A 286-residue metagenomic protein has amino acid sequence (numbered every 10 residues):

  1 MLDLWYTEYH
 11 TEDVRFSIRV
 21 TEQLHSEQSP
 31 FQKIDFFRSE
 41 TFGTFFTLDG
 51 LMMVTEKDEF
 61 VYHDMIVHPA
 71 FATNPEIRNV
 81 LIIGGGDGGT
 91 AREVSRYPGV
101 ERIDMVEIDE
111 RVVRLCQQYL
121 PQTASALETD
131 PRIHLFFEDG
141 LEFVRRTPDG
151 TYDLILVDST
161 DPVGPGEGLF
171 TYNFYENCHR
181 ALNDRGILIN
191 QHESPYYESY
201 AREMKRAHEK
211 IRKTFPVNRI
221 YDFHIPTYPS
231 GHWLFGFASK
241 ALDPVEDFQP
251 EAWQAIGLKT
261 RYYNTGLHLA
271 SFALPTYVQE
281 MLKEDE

Functional and structural regions predicted by a protein language model:
M1-D3, S29, V54-R185, Y197-M204 (+2 more regions): The AdoMet/dcAdoMet-binding core of the Class I SAM-like
M1-D35, E209, S230-E286: SAM/dcSAM-binding transferase cores
M1-D64, H68, A72, R96: Rossmann-like AdoMet
E40, E107, P229-H232: A short, structural micro-pattern
G43-T44, E142, D243-P244: Glycine-centered loop/turn positions within well-structured domains that cap or flank conserved ligand/cofactor-binding
G166-D243: C-terminal substrate-binding/active-site "lid" region of AdoMet-derived donor-dependent transferases
